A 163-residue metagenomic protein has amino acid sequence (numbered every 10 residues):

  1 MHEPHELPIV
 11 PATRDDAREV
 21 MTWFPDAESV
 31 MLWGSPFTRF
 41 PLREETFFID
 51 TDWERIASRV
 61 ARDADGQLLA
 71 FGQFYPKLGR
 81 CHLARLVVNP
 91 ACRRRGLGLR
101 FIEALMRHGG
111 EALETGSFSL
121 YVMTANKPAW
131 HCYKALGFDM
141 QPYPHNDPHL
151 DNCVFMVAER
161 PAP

Functional and structural regions predicted by a protein language model:
H2-E3, L7, P11-A17, T22-R93 (+4 more regions): Acetyl-CoA-dependent GNAT
H82, V87, S119-Y121, F155: Conserved beta-strand segments that form the floor/walls of ligand-binding pockets within enzyme and binding domains
N89-A91, R95, T124-K127: Active-site acidic-Proline motif in GNAT/NAT acetyltransferases
E111-Y121: Conserved GNAT acetyl-CoA-binding A-motif
S119-W130, N146-N152: Conserved beta-strand-loop-alpha-helix junction that forms the acyl-donor binding cleft
Y133, F138: Conserved active-site tyrosine of GNAT-family acetyltransferases
D151-P163: Terminal substrate-recognition subdomain of acyl/acetyltransferases
